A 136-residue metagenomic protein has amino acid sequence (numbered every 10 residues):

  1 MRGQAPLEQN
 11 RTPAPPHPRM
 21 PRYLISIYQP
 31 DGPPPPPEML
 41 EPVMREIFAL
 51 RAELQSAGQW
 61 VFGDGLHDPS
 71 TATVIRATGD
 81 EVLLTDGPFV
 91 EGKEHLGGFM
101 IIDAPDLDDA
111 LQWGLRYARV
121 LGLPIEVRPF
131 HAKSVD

Functional and structural regions predicted by a protein language model:
Q4-R19: Short, Lys/Arg-enriched N-terminal segments with co-localized hydrophobic residues within the first ~10-30 amino acids
P16-D136: Conserved, structured core segments of small domains
